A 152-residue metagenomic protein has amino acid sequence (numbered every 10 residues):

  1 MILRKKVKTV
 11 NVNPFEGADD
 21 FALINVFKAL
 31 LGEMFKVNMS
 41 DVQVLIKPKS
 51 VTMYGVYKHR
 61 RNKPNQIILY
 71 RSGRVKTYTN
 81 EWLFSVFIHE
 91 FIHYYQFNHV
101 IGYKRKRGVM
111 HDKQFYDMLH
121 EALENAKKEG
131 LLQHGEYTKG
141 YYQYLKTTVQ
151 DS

Functional and structural regions predicted by a protein language model:
R4-E81, N98-S152: Metalloprotease/metallohydrolase-associated module, dominated by Zn2+-dependent proteases
S85-N98: Active-site recognition of the HExxH zinc-binding catalytic motif
